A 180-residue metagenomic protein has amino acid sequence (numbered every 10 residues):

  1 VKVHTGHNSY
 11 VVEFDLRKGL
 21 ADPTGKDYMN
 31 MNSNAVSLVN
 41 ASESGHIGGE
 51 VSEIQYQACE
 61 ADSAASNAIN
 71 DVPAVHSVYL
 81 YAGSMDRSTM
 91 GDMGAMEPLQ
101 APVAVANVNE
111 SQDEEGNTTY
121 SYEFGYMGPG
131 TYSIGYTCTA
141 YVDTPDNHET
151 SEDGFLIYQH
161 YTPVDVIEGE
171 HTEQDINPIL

Functional and structural regions predicted by a protein language model:
V1-L180: A short, solvent-exposed, low-complexity linear motif enriched for acidic/polar residues with Pro/Gly/Ser/Thr
